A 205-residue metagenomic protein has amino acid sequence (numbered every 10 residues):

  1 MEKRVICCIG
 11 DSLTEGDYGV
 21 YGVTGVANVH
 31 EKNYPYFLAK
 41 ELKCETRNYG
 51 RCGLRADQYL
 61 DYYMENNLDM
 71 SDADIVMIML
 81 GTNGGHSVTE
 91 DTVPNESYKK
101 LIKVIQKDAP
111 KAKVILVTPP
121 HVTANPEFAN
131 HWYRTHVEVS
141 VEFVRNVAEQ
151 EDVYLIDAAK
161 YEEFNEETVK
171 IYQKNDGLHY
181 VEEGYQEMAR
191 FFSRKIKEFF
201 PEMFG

Functional and structural regions predicted by a protein language model:
E2-C7, E15-K99, E138: Conserved SGNH/GDSL esterase-like catalytic core that processes O-acyl groups on lipids and polysaccharides
C7, P120-G205: Catalytic His-Asp segment of secreted/periplasmic serine-dependent ester chemistry enzymes
I9-G10, V117: Short hydrophobic segments within beta-strands
S12, T82, P120-T123: Short, flexible active-site-adjacent loop segments at beta-strand->alpha-helix junctions, enriched in small/polar
I78-M79, I115-T118: Conserved beta-strand segments of the P-loop GTPase G domain that flank and frequently precede/overlap
L101-I105: Hydrophobic positions in alpha-helices of CheY-like receiver
D108-K113: A short helix->loop->beta-strand "cap" motif at the edges of active sites that frequently abuts
